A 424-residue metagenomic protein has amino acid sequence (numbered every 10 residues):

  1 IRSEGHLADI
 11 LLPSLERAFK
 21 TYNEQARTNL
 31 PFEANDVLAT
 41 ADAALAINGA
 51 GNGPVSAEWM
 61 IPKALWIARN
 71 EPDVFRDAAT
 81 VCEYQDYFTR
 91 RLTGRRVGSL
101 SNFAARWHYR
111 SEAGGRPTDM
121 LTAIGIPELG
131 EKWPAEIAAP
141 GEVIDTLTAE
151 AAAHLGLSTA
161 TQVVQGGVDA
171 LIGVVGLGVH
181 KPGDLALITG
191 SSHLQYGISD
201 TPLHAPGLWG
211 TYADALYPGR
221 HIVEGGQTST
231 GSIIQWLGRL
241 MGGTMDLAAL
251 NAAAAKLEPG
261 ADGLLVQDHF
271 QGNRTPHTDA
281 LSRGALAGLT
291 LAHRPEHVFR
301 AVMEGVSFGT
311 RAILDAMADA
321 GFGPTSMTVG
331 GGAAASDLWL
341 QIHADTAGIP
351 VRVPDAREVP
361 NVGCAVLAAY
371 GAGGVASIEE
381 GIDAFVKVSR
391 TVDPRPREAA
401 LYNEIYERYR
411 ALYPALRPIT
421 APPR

Functional and structural regions predicted by a protein language model:
I1-R2, N52-W59, A79-Y84, L100-A104 (+6 more regions): Active-site nucleophile and cofactor-binding loops and adjacent substrate-binding regions of central metabolic enzymes
L12-E33, V37-G167, I234, R239 (+3 more regions): Gly/Ser/Thr-rich active-site cleft segment
R110-P218, S229, M245-A253, G260 (+4 more regions): ATP-dependent carbohydrate kinase catalytic cores
I172-G176, V223, Q227-T228, Q235-G238 (+4 more regions): Glycine-rich phosphate-binding/hydrolytic loop that grips phosphoryl groups
D214-E224, A287-G288, A347-V353, V386-E398: Short beta-alpha connecting loops at secondary-structure transitions that line or flank enzyme active sites
L240-G243, G373-R424: Acidic, glycine/GT-rich loop-and beta-edge segments that sit at the periphery of enzyme/chaperone cores
G260-A356, P360: Activation-segment/catalytic-loop signature of the eukaryotic protein kinase fold
